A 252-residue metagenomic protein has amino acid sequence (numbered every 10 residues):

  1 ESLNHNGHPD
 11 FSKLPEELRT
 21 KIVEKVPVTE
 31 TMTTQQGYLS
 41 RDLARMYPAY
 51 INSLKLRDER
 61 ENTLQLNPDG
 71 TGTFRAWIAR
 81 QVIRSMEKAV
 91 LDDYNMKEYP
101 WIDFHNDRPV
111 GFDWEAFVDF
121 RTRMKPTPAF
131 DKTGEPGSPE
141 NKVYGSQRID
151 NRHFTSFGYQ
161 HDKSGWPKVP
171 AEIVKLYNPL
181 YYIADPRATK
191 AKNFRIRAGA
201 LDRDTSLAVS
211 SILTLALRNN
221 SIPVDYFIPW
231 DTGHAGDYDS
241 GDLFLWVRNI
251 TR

Functional and structural regions predicted by a protein language model:
S2-D185: Accessory cap/linker subdomain of secreted extracellular hydrolases
R187-K190: Extracellular/periplasmic catalytic domains that process cell-envelope and extracellular macromolecules
K192, R218-H234: Catalytic histidine neighborhood in serine/cysteine hydrolases with alpha/beta-hydrolase-type architecture
R195-A198: Short beta-strand/loop motif that positions the catalytic acidic residue of the alpha/beta-hydrolase fold
A200-T205: Acidic catalytic loop of the alpha/beta-hydrolase fold
S206, S210-T214: Short, highly selective alpha-helical patches that border small-molecule cofactor pockets in redox/cofactor-processing
A208, Y238-D239: Short N-terminal edge-element motif at the start of the domain
D239-R252: Catalytic active-site module of serine/aspartate enzymes centered on a nucleophile-bearing elbow/loop
